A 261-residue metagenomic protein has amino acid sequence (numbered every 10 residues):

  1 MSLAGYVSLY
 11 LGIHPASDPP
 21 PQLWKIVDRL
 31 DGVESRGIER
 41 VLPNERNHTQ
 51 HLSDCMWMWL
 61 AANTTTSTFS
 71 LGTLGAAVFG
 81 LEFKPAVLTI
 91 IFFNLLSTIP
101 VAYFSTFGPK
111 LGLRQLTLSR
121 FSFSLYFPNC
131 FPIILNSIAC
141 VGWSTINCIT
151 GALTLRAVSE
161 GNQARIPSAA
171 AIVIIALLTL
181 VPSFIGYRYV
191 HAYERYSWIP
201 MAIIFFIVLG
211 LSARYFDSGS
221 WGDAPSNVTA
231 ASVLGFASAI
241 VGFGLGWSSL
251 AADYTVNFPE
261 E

Functional and structural regions predicted by a protein language model:
S2-F83, S232-A237, F258-E261: Membrane-interface "cap" regions at the ends of multi-pass membrane proteins
Y6-W24, V41-N47, A77-V78, I149-V173 (+2 more regions): Inter-helical loop and helix-membrane interface segments of multi-pass membrane transporters/permeases
G37, T68-L71, G186, S218 (+1 more regions): Juxtamembrane interface elements at the cytosolic ends of transmembrane helices in multi-pass membrane proteins
R46-L52, I185-W198, S249-E261: Hydrophobic, small-residue-rich membrane helices and short re-entrant helix-turn-helix hairpins that build
I91-F123, P132-G142, I146: Juxtamembrane transmembrane-helix boundary signature
N129-Q163: Hydrophobic transmembrane alpha-helices that form the core helical bundles of multi-pass secondary transporters
I174-S212, N227-V228: Membrane-interface loop-to-helix entry segments
P200-A224, I240-L245: Hydrophobic alpha-helical segments and their helix-loop junctions in multi-pass secondary transporters
